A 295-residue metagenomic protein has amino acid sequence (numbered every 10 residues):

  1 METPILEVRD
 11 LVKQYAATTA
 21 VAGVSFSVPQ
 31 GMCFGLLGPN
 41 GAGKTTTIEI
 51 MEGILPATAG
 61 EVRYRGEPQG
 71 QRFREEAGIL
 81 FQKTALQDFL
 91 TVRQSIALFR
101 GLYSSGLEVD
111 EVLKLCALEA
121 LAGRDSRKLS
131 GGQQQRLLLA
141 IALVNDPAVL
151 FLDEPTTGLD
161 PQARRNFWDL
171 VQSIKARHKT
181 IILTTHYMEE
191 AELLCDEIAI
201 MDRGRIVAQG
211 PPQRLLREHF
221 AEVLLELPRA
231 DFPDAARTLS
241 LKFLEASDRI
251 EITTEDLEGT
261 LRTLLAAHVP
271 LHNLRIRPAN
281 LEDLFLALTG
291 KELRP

Functional and structural regions predicted by a protein language model:
M1-V12, K291-P295: ABC-family P-loop ATPase nucleotide-binding domain
T3-L6, K13-L183, M188-D202, A208: ABC transporter nucleotide-binding domains
R74-G78, L113, Q213-R217, F285-L286: Conserved protein kinase catalytic domain
V92, V109, P212, P278-L281: Structural motif detector for alpha-helix initiation sites
D169-T254: ABC transporter nucleotide-binding domain
A221-P295: Short, charged/small-residue-rich alpha-helical element at the C-terminal edge of ABC transporter nucleotide-binding
